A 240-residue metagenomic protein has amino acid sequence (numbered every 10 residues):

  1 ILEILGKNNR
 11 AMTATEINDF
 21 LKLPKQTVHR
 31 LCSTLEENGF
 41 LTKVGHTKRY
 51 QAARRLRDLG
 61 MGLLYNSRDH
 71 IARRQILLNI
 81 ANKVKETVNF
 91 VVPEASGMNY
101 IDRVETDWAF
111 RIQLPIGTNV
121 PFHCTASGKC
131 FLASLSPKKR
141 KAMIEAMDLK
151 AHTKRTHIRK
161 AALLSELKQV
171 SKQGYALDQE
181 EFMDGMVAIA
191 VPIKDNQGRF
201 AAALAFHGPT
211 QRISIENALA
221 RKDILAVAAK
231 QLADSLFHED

Functional and structural regions predicted by a protein language model:
I1-I71, K230-H238: N-terminal helix-turn-helix
I1-T13, L78-Y100, V227-D240: An N-terminal domain-start capping segment
A14, R49, A53, N66 (+8 more regions): Short, structured helix-loop boundary elements
L41-K43, F90-V91, I193: A structural signal for short hydrophobic beta-strand segments in well-ordered beta-sheet cores
R54, E94, A202: A cytosolic small-molecule/anion-sensing beta-strand core signal
M61-A109, S134-P137, L163: All-alpha effector-binding/dimerization core of bacterial HTH-type transcriptional repressors
A109-F182: Short, solvent-exposed recognition segments
R159-A229: Extended hydrophobic
